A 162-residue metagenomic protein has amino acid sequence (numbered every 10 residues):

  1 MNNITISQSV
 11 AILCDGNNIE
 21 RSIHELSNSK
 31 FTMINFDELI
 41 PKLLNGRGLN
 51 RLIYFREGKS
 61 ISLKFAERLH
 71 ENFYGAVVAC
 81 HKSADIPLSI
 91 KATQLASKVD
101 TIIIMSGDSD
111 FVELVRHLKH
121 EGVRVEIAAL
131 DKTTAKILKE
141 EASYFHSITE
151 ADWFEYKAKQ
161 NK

Functional and structural regions predicted by a protein language model:
M1-A84, S97, R124: Domain-level signal for Mg2+-assisted phosphodiester chemistry and nucleotide/NA-binding surfaces in nucleic-acid
G58-K162: Nuclease catalytic cores that cleave nucleic-acid phosphodiester bonds, predominantly acidic two-metal-ion
